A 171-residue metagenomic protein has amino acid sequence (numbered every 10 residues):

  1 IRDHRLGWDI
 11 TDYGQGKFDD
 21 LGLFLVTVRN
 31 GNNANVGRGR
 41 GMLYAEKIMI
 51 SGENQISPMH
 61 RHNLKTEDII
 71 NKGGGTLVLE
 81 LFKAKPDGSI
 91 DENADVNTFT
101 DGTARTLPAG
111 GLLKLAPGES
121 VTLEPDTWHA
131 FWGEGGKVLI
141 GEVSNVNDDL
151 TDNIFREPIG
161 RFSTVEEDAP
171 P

Functional and structural regions predicted by a protein language model:
I1-Y44, P171: A short, N-terminal "cap"/entry segment at the start of jelly-roll beta-barrel domains of the cupin/DSBH fold
V28-N32, K47-E67, F82-P86, K114-A116: Conserved short histidine dyad/triad with adjacent acidic residue
G39-G41, H60-R61, A104: Short loop/turn motifs at secondary-structure junctions and domain boundaries
E46-K47, E142: Polar/charged side chains located within well-ordered beta-strands of beta-rich proteins
G52, A109-G135, I140-N145: Conserved metal-binding segment of the jelly-roll/cupin
G52-E53, K65-E67, N71-D101: Glycine- and acidic-residue-biased ligand/ion/polar-headgroup-sensing regions
P86-P108, W132-P171: Double-stranded beta-helix
